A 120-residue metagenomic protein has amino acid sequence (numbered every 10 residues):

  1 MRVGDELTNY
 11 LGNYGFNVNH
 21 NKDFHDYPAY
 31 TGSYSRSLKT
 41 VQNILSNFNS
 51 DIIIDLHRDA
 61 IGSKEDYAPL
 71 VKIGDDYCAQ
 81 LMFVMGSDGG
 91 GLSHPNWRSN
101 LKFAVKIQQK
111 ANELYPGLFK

Functional and structural regions predicted by a protein language model:
M1-D51, A60-E65: N-terminal catalytic or cofactor-binding beta/alpha core of small enzyme domains
S35-F48, I52, R58-K120: Active-site-proximal helix/loop segments of hydrolytic enzymes
